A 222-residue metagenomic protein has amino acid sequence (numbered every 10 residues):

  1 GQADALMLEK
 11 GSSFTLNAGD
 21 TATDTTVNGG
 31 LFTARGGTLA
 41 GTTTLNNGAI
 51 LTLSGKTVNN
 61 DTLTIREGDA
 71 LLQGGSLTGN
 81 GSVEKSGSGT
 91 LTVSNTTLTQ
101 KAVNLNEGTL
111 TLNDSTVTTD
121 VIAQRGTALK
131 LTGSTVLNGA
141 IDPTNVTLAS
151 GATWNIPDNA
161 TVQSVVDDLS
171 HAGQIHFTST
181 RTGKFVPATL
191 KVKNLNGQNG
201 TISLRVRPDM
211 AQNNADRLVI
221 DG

Functional and structural regions predicted by a protein language model:
K10-G11: Post-signal-peptide, soluble extracytosolic/periplasmic N-terminal scaffold domains of envelope/secretory systems
T23, N28-G29, A40-T42, N46-N47 (+6 more regions): Extracellular beta-solenoid/beta-roll
